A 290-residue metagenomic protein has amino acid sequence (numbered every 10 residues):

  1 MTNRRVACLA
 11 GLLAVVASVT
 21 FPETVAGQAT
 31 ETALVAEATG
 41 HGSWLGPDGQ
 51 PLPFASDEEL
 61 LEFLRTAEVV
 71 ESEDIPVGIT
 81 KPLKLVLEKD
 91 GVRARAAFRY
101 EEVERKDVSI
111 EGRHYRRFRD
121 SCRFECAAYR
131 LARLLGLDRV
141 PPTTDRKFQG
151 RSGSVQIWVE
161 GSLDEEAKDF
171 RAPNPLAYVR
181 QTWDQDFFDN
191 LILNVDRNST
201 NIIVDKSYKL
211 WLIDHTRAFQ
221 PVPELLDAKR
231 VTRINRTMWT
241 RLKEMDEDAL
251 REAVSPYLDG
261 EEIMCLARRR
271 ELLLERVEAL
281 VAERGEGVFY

Functional and structural regions predicted by a protein language model:
M1-A10: Bacterial N-terminal signal peptides that target proteins for export
L9-R95, G260-Y290: Regulatory N- and C-terminal appendages and interdomain linkers associated with kinase/kinase-like NTP transferase
L52, D120-F124, N194, L258 (+1 more regions): Extracytoplasmic/periplasmic, Sec-exported soluble proteins
R65-P173, D189-N194, K206: Conserved ATP-binding subdomain of kinase catalytic cores across diverse folds
L85, F98, Q181-A218, L266: Active-site acidic catalytic loop and adjacent metal/ATP-binding pocket of ATP-dependent phosphoryl transfer enzymes
E88, R117, V204-Y290: C-terminal catalytic region of ATP-dependent kinase domains
F148-L191, V231-R233, T240-M264, E271-L272: ATP-dependent phospho-/nucleotidyl transfer catalytic cores
E166-F170, R197-I202, P223-E224: A short secondary-structure junction signal
